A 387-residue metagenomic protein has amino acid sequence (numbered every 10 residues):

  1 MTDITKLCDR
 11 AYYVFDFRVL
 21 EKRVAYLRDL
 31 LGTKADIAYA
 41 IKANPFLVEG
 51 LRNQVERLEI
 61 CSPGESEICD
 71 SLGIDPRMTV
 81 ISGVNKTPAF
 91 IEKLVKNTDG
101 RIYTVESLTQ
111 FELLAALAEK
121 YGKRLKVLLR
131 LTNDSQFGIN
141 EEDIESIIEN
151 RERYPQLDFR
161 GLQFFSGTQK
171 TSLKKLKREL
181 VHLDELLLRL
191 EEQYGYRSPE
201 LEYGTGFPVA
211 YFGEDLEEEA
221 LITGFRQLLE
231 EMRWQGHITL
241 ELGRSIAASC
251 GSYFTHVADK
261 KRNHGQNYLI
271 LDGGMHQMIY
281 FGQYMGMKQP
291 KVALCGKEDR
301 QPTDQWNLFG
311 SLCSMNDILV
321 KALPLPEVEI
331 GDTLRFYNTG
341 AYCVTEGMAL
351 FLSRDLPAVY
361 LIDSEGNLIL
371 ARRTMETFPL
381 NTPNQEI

Functional and structural regions predicted by a protein language model:
M1-V105, F111-L125, Y154, D158 (+2 more regions): A charged N-terminal "starter" segment
V14-E21, P45, I60-P63, P88 (+10 more regions): Electropositive phosphate-/nucleotide-binding environments in soluble metabolic enzymes
L20, K42, S62, L94 (+7 more regions): Conserved, mostly hydrophobic/aromatic
P45-L47, E67, T168-S172, F207-Y211 (+4 more regions): Flexible loop/turn segments at secondary-structure boundaries
I60, I81, V105, L129 (+4 more regions): Conserved beta-strand positions
L117, N133-H264, F351-R354: Active-site loop/helix belt of alpha/beta enzymes
K126-T132: ATP-grasp fold ATP-binding core
H237-I387: Charged (often Lys/Glu-rich) extended helix/loop segments that serve as interaction or gating elements
